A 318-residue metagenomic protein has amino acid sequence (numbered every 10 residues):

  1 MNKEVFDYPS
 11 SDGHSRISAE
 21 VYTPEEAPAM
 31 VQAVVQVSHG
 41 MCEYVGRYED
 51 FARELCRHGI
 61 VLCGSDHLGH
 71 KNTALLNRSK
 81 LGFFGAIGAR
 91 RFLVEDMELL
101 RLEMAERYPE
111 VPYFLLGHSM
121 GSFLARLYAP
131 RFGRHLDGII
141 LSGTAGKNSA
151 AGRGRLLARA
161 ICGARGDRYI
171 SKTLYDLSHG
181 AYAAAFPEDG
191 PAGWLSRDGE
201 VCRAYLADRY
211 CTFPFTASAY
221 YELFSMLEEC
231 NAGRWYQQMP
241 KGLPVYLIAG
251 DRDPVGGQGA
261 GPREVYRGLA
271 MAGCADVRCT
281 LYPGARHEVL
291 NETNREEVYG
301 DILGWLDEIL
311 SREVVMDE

Functional and structural regions predicted by a protein language model:
M1-E26: N-terminal cap/lid segment of alpha/beta-hydrolase-fold proteins
V35-E43, S119-M120, D251-R252: Active-site glycine-rich loops that stabilize anionic/oxyanionic intermediates across multiple enzyme folds
D50-R78: Conserved alpha/beta-hydrolase
F84-E106: Alpha/beta-hydrolase active-site loop
Y108-S119: Alpha/beta-hydrolase fold nucleophile elbow
A125-Y210: Alpha/beta-hydrolase-fold enzymes
L247-A249: Short beta-strand/loop motif that positions the catalytic acidic residue of the alpha/beta-hydrolase fold
A272, D276-E318: Catalytic active-site module of serine/aspartate enzymes centered on a nucleophile-bearing elbow/loop
